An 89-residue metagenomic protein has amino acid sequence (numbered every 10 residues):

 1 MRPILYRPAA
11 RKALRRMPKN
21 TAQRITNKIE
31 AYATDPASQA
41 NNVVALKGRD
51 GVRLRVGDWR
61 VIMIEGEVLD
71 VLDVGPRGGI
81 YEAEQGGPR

Functional and structural regions predicted by a protein language model:
M1-P3, K12, R16-N20, V56-W59 (+1 more regions): Enriched for short, Lys/Arg-rich terminal
L14, T26-I29: A generic alpha-helix structural signal
K28-A31, R77: Conserved short hydrophobic interaction patches
E30-R55: A short, surface-exposed loop/turn module that caps and links secondary-structure elements
